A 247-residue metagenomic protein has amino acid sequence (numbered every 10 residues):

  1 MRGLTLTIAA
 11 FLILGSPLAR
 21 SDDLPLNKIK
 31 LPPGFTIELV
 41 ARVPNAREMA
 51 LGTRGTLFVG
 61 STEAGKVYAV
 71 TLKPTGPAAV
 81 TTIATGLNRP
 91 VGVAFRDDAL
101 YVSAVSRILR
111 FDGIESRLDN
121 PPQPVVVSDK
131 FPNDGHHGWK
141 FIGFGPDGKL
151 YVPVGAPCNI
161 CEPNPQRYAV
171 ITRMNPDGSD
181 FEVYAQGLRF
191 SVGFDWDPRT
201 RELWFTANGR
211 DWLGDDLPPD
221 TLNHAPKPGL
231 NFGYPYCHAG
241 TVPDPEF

Functional and structural regions predicted by a protein language model:
D22-L31, W139, A156-I160, Q166 (+3 more regions): Beta-propeller domain segments
L24-R42, T71-G86, G113-N133, N164-G193: Blade-edge beta-strand/turn elements of extracellular beta-propeller and related beta-sheet repeat scaffolds
E38-E63: Beta-strand-rich domains and repeat architectures in extracellular enzymes and scaffolds, especially beta-propellers
M49, V93, I142, S191-F194: Hydrophobic core register within WD40 beta-propeller blades
G52-G55, F95-D98, F144-D147, D197-T200: Residue-level detector of Asp-centered blade-edge/turn motifs that repeat once per structural unit in beta-propeller
R54, S61-E63, V105-R107, G113 (+2 more regions): Short loop/turn segments immediately following the C-termini of beta-strands
T56-G60, A99-V102, K149-P153, E202-T206: Conserved beta-propeller blade signature
G65-Y68, R107-R110, N159-I160, I171 (+1 more regions): Structural signal for beta-propeller blades
